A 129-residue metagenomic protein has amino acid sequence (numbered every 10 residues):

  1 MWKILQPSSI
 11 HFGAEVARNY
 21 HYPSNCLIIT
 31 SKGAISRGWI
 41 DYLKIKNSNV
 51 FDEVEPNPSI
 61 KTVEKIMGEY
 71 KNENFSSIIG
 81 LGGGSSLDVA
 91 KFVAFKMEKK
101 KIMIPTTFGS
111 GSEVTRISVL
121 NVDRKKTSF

Functional and structural regions predicted by a protein language model:
M1-S77: ATP/NTP phosphate-donor binding region
M1-S9, D88-V93, R116, V122-D123: Short, charge-rich amphipathic segments
F12, F51, F75, F92-F95 (+2 more regions): Phenylalanine-focused residue identity feature
G13, G33, G80-G84, G109-G111: Glycine-centered flexibility sites
S36-G38, I60, S85-F92, S110-V114: Short glycine/serine/threonine-rich phosphate/pyrophosphate-binding segments that cradle anionic phosphate groups
D41-K44, K65-I66, V93-K96, T115-V119: Short, glycine/charged-enriched secondary-structure capping and boundary segments
Y70-V93, M97-T106: A short, small-residue-rich loop immediately preceding and capping a beta-strand
M97-F129: A glycine/threonine-rich phosphate-anchoring loop and its flanking beta-alpha core in nucleotide/phosphate-binding
